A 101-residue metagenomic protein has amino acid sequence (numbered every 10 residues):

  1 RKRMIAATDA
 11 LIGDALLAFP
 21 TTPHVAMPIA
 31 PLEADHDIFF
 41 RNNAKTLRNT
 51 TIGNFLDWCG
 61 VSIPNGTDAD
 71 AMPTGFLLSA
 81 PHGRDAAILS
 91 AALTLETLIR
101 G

Functional and structural regions predicted by a protein language model:
R1-F55: Serine-dependent amide/ester hydrolase catalytic core
F55-G101: Structural helix-boundary/capping segments
